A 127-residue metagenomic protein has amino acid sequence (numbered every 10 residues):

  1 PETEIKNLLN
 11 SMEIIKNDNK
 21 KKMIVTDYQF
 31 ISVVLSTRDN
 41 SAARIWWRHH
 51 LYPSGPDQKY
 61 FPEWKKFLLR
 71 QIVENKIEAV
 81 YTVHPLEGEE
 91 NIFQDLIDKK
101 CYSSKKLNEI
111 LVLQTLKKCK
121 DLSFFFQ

Functional and structural regions predicted by a protein language model:
P1-K120: Extracytoplasmic
L122-Q127: Extended Gly/Ser/Thr-rich low-complexity repeat segments, especially those forming or decorating extracellular
